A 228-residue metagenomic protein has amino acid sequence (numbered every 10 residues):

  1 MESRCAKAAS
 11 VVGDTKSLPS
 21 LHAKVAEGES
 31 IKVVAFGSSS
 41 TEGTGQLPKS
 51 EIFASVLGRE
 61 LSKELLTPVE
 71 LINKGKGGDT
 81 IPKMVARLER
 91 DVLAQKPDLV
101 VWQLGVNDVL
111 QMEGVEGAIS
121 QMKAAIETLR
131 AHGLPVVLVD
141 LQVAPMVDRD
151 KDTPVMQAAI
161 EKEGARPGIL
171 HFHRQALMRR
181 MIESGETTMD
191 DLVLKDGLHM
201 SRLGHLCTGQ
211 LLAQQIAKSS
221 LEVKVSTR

Functional and structural regions predicted by a protein language model:
M1-S3: N-terminal secretory targeting signals
C5, T227-R228: Compositionally biased, proline/threonine/alanine/serine-rich low-complexity intrinsically disordered stretches
C5-G77, R87-K96: Serine-esterase "nucleophile elbow" of acetyl-processing enzymes
V56-T67, T80-T227: Alpha-helical cap/lid subdomain in secreted, periplasmic, or secretory-pathway luminal O-acyl-processing enzymes
